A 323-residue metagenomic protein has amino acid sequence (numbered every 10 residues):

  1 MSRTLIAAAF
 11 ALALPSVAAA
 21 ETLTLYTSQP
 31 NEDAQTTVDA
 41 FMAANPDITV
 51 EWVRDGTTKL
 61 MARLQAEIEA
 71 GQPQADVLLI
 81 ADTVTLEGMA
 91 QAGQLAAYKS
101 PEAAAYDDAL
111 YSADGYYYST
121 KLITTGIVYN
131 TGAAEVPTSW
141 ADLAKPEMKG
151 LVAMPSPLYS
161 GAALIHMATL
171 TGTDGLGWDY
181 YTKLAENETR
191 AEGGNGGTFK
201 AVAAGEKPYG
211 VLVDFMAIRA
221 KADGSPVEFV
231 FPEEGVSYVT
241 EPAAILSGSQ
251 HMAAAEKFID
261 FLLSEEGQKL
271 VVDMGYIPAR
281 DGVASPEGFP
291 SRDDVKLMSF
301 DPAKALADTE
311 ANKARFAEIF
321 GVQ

Functional and structural regions predicted by a protein language model:
M1-A20: Gram-negative bacterial Sec-dependent N-terminal signal peptides
T24, S28-E51, A62: Short, polar/charged alpha-helical segment
S28-Q35, T57-T58, P73-E206: Extracytoplasmic ligand-binding site segments that recognize negatively charged/polar headgroups
V84-G88, P208-P226, G275: A ligand-binding cleft/hinge motif common to bilobed small-molecule-binding domains
A96-E102, G115-S119, A141, Y209 (+2 more regions): Short beta-strand->loop
I123, Y181-A185, A191-E192, D223-S249 (+1 more regions): Periplasmic-binding protein-like
G126-A133, A168-T171, V239-H251, L270-V271: A bilobed periplasmic-binding-protein/Venus flytrap-type ligand-binding module shared by bacterial periplasmic
L246-A303: Mature extracytoplasmic/periplasmic domains
